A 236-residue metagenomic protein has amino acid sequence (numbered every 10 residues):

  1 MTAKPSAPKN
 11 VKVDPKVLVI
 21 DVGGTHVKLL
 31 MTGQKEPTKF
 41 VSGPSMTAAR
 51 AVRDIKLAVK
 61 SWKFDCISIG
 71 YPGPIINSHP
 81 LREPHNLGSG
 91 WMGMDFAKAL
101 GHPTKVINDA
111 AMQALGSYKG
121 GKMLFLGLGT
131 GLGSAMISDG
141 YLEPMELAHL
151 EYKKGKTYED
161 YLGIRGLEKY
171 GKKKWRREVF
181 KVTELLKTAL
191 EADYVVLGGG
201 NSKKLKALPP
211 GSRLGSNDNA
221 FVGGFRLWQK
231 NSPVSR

Functional and structural regions predicted by a protein language model:
A3-R53, S61, Y141-K169: Short glycine-rich, Thr/Ser-proximal phosphate-binding strand/loop in the N-terminal lobe of ATP-dependent enzymes
V13-P15, F64, H102, K119-M123 (+2 more regions): Short coil/turn connectors at secondary-structure junctions
V17-D21, C66-S68, M123-G127, V196: Short glycine-aspartate micro-motif
V27-M31, G73, L115, L132-S138: Short beta-strand scaffold segments in enzyme catalytic cores
P37-K63, K156-V196, G200-R236: Adenine-nucleotide phosphate-binding core of ATP-dependent small-molecule kinases
P44-K56, K60-S68, G73-K122, Y161-L162 (+1 more regions): Glycine-rich phosphate-binding loop and adjoining helix at the ATP-binding site of ATP-dependent phosphoryl-transfer
Y71, L128-T130, G199-G200: Short secondary-structure boundary segments
M94, K98-Q113, K122, L142-K181: Glycine-rich phosphate-binding loop plus the immediately following alpha-helix
